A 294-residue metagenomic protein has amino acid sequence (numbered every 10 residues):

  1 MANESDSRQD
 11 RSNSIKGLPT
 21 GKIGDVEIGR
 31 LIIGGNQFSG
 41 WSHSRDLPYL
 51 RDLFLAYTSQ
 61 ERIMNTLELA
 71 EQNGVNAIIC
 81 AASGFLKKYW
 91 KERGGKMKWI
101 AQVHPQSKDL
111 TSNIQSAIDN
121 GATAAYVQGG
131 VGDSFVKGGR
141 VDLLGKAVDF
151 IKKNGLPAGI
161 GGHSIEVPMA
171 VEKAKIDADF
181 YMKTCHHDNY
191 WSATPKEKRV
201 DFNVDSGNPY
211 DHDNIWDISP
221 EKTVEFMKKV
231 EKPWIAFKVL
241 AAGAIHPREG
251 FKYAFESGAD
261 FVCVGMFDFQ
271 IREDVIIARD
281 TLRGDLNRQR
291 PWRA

Functional and structural regions predicted by a protein language model:
A2-D6, G21-R30, L55, E61-M64 (+3 more regions): Structured C-terminal cap/extension of enzyme domains
N3-G94, G250-Y253, W292-R293: N-terminal binding-site loop/beta-alpha segment at the start of enzyme catalytic domains that lines or forms
I28-G35, I78-C80, W99-V103, A125-V127 (+4 more regions): Hydrophobic faces of well-ordered beta-strands that scaffold small-molecule active sites in alpha/beta enzyme cores
L55-M64, A82-Q106, D142-L156, I215-K232 (+1 more regions): Alpha-helix-loop-beta-strand connector modules within alpha/beta enzyme cores
A82-K96, Q106-S112, V131-V148, S164-A170 (+3 more regions): Active-site-adjacent beta->alpha loops and helix N-cap segments on the catalytic face of soluble alpha/beta enzymes
G94-K96, D119-A124, K152-N154, K173-M182 (+2 more regions): Glycine-enriched alpha-helix->loop->beta-strand junction motifs that scaffold or abut catalytic
G129-V131, F180-W191, S257-E273: Glycine-rich phosphate-binding active-site loops on the catalytic face of alpha/beta enzymes
E172-N208, N214: Histidine/lysine/aspartate-rich catalytic loop segments that bind and position anionic ligands
